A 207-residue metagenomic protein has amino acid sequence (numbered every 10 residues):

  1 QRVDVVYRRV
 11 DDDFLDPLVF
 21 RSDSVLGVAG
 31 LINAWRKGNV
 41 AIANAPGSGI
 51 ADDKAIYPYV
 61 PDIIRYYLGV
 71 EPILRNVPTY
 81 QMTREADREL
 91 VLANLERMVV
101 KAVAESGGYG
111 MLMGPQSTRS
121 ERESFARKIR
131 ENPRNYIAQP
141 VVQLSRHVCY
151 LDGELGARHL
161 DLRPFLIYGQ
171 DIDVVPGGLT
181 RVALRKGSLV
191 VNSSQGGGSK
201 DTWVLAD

Functional and structural regions predicted by a protein language model:
Q1-D207: Domain-scale recognition of functional cores that engage charged ligands
